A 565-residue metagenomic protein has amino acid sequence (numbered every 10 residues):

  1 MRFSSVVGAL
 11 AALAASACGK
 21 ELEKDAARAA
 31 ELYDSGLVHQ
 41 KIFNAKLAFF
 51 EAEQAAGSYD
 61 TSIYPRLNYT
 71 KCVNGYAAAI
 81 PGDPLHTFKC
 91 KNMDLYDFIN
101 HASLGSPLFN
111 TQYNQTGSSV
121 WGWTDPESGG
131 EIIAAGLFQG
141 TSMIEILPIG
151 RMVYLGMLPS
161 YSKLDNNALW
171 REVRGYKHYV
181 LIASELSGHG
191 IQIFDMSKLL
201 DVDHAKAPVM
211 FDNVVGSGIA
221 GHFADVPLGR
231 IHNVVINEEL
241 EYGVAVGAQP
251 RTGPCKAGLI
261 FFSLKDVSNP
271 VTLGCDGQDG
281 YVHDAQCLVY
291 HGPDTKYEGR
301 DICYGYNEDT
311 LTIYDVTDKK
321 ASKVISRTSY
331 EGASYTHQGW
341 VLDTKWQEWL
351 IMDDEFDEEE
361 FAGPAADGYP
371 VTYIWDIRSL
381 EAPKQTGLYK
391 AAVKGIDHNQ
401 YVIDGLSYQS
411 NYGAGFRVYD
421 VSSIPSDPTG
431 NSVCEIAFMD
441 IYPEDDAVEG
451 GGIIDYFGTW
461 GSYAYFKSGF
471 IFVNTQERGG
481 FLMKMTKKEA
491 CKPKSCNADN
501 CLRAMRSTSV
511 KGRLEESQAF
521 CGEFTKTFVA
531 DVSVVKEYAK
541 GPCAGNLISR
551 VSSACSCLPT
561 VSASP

Functional and structural regions predicted by a protein language model:
M1, L13, A490, L558-V561: Short, leucine/isoleucine-rich alpha-helical interaction segments at C-terminal helix-coil junctions
M1-E21, P565: Fungal secretory targeting signals
C18-C72, K492-P565: Fungal extracellular Ser/Thr-rich, low-complexity intrinsically disordered regions
C18-P493: Feature marking well-ordered beta-strand scaffolds used for ligand recognition
